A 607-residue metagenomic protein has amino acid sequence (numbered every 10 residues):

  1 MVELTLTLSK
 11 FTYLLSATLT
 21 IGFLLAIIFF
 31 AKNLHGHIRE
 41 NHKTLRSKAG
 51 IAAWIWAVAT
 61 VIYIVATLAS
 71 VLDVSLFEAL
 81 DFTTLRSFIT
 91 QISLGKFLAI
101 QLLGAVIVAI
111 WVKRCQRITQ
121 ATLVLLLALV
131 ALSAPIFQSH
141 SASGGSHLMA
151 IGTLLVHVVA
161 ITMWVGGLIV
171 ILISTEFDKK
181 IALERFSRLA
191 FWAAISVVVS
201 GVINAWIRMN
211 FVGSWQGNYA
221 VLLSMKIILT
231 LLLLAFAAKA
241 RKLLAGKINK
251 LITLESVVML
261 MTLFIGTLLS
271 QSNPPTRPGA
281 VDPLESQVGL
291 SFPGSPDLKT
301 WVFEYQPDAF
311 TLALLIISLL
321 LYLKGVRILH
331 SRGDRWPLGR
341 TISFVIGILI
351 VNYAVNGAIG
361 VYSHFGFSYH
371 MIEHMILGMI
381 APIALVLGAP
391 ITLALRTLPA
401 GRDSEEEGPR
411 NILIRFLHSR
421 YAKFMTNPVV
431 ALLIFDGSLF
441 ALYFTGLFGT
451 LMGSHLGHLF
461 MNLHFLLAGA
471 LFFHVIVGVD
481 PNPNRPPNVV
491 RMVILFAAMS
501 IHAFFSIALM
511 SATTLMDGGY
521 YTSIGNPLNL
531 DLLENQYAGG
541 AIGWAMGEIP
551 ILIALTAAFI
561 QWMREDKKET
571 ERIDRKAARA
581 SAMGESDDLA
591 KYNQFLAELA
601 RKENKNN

Functional and structural regions predicted by a protein language model:
M1-Q306, L387, L533-A538, I542 (+5 more regions): Polytopic transmembrane helical bundles with strong interfacial aromatic enrichment
S16, F137-H140, S146-I173, L222 (+6 more regions): Functional transmembrane alpha-helices
L34-S47, D178-R185, K247, S331-G333 (+2 more regions): Membrane-interfacial, low-structure loops and terminal tails that flank and connect transmembrane helices in multi-pass
T60, A105-A109, V130-A131, L231-L234 (+5 more regions): Hydrophobic core of alpha-helical transmembrane segments in multi-pass integral membrane proteins
L129-F137, V198-I203, I348-N356, D436-T445 (+1 more regions): Aromatic-anchored segments of alpha-helical transmembrane domains
H140-I151, I203-L223, N356-S368, F444-L459 (+1 more regions): Interfacial helix-loop-helix junctions of multi-pass membrane proteins
L298-H370, G378-I380, A384-A400: An N-terminal structural lobe/cap that precedes and organizes the functional/catalytic core across diverse proteins
I414-F504: Hydrophobic transmembrane alpha-helical segments that form the core helix bundle of multi-pass membrane enzymes
